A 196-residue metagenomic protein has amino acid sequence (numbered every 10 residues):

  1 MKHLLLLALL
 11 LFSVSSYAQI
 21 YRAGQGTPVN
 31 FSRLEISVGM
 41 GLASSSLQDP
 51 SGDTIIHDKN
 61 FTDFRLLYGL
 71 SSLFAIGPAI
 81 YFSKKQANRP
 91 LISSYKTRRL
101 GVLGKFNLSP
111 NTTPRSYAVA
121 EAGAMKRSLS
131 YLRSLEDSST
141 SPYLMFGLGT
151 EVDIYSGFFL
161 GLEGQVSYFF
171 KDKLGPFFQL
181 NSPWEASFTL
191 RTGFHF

Functional and structural regions predicted by a protein language model:
L4-S13: Sec-dependent N-terminal signal peptides
A18-G69, F74-A79, A122, S187-F196: Short glycine/proline- and aromatic-enriched beta-strand/turn motifs that initiate or cap beta-hairpins
I20-R22, F146, D153-F196: Predominantly the C-terminal beta-signal and adjacent terminal strand-loop region of outer-membrane beta-barrel
P28, D53-D58, L91-T97, L135-P142 (+1 more regions): Replace "Gram-negative outer membrane beta-barrel proteins" with "bacterial and organellar outer membrane beta-barrel
S32-V38, I76-P78, L100-V102, S116-A120 (+3 more regions): Transmembrane beta-strands of outer-membrane beta-barrel proteins
M40-S46, I80-Q86, L108, A122-S128 (+2 more regions): Transmembrane beta-strands of outer-membrane beta-barrel pores
S72-P78, T112-P114, V152-L160, F196: Repeated loop/turn-to-beta-strand initiation elements of outer-membrane beta-barrel proteins
P78-R99: Surface-exposed loop and membrane-interface regions of Gram-negative outer-membrane beta-barrel proteins
